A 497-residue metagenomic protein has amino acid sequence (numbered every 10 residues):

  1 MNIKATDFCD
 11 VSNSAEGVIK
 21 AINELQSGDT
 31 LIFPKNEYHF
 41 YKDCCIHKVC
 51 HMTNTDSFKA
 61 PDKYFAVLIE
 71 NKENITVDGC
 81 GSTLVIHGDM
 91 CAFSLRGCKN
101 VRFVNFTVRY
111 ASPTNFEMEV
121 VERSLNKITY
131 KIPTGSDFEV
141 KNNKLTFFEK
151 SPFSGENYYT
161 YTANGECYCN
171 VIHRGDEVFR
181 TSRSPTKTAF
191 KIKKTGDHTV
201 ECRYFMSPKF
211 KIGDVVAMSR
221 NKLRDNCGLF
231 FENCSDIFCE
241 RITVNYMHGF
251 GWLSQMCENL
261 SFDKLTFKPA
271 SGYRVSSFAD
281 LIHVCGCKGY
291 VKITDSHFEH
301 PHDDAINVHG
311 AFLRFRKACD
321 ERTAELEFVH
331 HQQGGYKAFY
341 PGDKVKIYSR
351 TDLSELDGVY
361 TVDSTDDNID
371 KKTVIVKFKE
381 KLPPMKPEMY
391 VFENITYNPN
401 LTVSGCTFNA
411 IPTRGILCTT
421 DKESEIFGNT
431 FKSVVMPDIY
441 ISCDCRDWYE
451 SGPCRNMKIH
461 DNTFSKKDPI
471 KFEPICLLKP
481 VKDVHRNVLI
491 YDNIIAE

Functional and structural regions predicted by a protein language model:
M1-G17: Right-handed parallel beta-helix/beta-solenoid
S14-E497: Extracellular parallel beta-helix/beta-solenoid repeat domains
